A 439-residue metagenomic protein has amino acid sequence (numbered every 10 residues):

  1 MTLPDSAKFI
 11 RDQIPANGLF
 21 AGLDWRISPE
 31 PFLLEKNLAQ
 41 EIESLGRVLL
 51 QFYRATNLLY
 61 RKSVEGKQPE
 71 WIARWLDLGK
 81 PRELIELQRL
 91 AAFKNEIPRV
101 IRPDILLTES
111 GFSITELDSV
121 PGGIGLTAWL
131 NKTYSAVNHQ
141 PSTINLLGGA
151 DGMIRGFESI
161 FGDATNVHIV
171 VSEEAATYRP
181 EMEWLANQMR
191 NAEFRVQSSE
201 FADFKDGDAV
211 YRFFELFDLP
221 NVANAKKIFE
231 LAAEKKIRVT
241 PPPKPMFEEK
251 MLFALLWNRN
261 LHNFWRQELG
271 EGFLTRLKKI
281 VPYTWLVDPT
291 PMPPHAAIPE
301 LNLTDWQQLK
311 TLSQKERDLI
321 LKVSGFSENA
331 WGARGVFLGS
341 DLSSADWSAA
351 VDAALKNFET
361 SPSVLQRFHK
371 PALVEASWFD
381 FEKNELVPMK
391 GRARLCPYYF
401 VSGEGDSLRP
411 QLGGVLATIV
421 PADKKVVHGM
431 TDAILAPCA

Functional and structural regions predicted by a protein language model:
M1-A439: Preference for protein termini
